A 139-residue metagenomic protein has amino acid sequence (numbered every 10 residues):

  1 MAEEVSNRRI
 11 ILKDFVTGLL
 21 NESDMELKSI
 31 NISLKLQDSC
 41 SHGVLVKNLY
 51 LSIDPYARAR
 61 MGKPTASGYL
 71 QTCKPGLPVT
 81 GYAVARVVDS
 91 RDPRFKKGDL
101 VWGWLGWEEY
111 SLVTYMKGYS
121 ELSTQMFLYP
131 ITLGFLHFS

Functional and structural regions predicted by a protein language model:
M1-L34: Eukaryotic N-terminal low-complexity, Ser/Thr- and Lys/Arg-rich leader segments that predominantly function as
F15-V16, D89-P93, Y115-K117: Short loop segments at secondary-structure junctions
T17-G18, D54-Y56, F95, Y119: Residue-level signal for secondary-structure boundary sites
L20-S23, A57-G62: Short, glycine/acidic-enriched capping/hinge loops at junctions between secondary-structure elements
S33-I53, M61-W107: Glycine-rich beta-strand-centered segment in the early N-terminal region that forms part of a ligand/cofactor-binding
W104-S120: A structural motif shared across PLP-dependent enzymes of the aminotransferase-like
L122-S139: A glycine-rich, Thr/Ser-enriched phosphate-binding loop motif common to dinucleotide/cofactor-binding enzymes
